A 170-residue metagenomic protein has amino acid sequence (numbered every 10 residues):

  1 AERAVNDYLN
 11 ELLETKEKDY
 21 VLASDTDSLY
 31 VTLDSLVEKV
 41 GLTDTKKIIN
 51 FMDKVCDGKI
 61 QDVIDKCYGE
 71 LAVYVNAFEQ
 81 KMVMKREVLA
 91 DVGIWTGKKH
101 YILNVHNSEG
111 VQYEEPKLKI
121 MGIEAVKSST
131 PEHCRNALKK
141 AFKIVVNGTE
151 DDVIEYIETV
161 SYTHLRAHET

Functional and structural regions predicted by a protein language model:
A1-V160: Conserved catalytic core of nucleotide polymerization and phosphodiester-bond processing enzymes
T163-T170: Conserved small/polar residues in nucleotide/adenosyl-binding loops
